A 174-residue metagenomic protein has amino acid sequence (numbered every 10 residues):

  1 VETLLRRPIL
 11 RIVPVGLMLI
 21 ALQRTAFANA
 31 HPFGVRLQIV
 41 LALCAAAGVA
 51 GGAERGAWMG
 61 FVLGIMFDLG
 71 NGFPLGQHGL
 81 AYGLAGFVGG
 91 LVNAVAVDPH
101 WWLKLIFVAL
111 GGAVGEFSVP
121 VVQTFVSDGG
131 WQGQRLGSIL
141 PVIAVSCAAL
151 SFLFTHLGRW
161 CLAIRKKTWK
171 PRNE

Functional and structural regions predicted by a protein language model:
V1-E174: Terminal, non-globular segments
